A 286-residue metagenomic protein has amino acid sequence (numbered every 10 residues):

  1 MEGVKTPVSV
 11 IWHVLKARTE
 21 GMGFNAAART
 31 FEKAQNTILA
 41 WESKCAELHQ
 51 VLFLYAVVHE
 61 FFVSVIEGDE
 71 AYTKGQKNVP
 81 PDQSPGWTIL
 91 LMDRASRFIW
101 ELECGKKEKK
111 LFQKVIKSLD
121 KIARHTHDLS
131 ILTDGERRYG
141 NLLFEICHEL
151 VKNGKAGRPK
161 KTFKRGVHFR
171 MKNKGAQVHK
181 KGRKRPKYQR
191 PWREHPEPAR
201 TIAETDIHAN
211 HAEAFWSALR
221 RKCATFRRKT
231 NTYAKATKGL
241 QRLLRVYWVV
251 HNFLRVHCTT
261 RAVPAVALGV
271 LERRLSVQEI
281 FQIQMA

Functional and structural regions predicted by a protein language model:
M1-A286: Residue-level recognition of single "structural anchor" positions that define or cap local secondary structure
